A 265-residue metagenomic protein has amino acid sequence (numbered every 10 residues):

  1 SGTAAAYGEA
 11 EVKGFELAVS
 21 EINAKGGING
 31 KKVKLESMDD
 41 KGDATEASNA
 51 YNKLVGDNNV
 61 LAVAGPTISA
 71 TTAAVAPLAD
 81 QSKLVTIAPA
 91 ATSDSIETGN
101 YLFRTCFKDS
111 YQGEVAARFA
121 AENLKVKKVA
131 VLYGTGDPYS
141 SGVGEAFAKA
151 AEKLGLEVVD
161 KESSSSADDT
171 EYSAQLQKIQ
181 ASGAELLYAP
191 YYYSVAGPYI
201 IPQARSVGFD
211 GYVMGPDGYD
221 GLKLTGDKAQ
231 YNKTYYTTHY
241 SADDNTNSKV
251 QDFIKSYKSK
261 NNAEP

Functional and structural regions predicted by a protein language model:
S1-E16, M38-T45, T67-I68, L132-G142 (+2 more regions): Extracytoplasmic "Venus flytrap"
Y7-K13, K25-S95, S164-Y172, S194-V195: Beta-alpha junction/loop-to-helix N-cap segments that form part of ligand/metal-binding clefts
V12-V19, S48-N52, A64, T72-D80 (+7 more regions): Extracytoplasmic/secreted envelope proteins and their assembly/folding machinery, especially bacterial periplasmic
E16, S20-G27, N52-V60, A76-L84 (+5 more regions): Sec-exported extracytoplasmic/periplasmic mature domains
K34-M38, V159, Y235: General small-molecule cofactor/ligand-binding pocket signal
L54-T67, I87-P89, K128-Y133, G183-S194 (+2 more regions): Periplasmic-binding protein-like
L102-A167, L186: An alpha-beta-alpha
I201-P265: Extracellular/periplasmic periplasmic-binding protein-like sensory domains
